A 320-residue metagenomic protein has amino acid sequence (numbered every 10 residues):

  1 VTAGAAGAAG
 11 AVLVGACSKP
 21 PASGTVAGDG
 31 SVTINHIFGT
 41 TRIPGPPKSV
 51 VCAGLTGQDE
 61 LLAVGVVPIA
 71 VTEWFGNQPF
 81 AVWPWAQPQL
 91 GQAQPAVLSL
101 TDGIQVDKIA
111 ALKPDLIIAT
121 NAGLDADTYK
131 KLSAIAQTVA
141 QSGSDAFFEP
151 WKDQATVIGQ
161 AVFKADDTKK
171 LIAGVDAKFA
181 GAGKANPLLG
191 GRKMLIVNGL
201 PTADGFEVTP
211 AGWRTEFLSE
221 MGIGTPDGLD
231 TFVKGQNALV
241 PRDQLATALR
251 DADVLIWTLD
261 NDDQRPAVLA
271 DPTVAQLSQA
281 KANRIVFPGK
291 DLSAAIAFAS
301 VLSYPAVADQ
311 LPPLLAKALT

Functional and structural regions predicted by a protein language model:
V1-C17: N-terminal export signals
G15-V26: Bacterial lipoprotein signal-peptidase II cleavage site
T40, D127-P201, A297-T320: Extracytoplasmic substrate-binding proteins
S49-V64, D167-G228: Basic- and aromatic-lined ligand-binding clefts that recognize polyanionic substrates
G57-K108: A short, structured surface patch at a secondary-structure boundary
G76-A81, D125-D127, Q141-V157, G191-F217 (+2 more regions): Extracytoplasmic ligand-binding site segments that recognize negatively charged/polar headgroups
V106, K113-A119, Q137, D251-A252: Proline-aspartate-enriched helix->loop->beta-strand connector
A248-T320: Structured C-terminal subdomain patch of bacterial secreted/periplasmic proteins
